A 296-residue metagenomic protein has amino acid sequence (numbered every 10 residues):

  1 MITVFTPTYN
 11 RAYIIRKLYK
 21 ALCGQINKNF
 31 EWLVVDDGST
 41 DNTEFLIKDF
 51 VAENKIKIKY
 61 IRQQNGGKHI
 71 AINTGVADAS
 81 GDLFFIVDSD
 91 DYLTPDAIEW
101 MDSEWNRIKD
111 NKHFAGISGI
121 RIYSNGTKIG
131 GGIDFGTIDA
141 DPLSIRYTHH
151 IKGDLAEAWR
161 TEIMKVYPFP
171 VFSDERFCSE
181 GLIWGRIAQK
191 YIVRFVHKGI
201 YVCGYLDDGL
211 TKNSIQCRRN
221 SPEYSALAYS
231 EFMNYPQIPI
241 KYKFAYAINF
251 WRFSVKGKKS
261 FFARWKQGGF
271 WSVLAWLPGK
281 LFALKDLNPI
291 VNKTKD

Functional and structural regions predicted by a protein language model:
N10-G24: Short, well-formed alpha-helical segments that are part of the catalytic scaffolds of diverse glycosyltransferases
A21, D36-L46, D88: A conserved acidic beta->alpha catalytic loop
F30-G38, K59-Q63: Short beta-strand/loop segment that forms part of the nucleotide-sugar
Q63-A79: Glycine-rich, basic loop-to-helix element that forms the pyrophosphate-binding segment of sugar-nucleotide handling
F84: Short aromatic/hydrophobic "clamp" motif used to bind/position activated sugar donors
D96-G131: Conserved donor NDP-sugar-binding/catalytic core segment of glycosyltransferases
Y123, T127-K212: Conserved nucleotide-sugar donor-binding catalytic segment
Y201-L206, N213-I238: Catalytic core of nucleotide-sugar-dependent glycosyltransferases
